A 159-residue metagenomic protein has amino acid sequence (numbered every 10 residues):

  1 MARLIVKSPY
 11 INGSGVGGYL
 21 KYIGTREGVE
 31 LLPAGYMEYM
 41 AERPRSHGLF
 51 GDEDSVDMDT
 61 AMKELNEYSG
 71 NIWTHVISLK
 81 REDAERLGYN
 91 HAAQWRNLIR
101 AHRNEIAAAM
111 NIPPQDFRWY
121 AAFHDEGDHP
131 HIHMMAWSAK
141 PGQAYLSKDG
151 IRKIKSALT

Functional and structural regions predicted by a protein language model:
M1-T159: N-terminal nicking endonuclease/strand-transfer module with a His-rich metal-binding environment and a catalytic Tyr
